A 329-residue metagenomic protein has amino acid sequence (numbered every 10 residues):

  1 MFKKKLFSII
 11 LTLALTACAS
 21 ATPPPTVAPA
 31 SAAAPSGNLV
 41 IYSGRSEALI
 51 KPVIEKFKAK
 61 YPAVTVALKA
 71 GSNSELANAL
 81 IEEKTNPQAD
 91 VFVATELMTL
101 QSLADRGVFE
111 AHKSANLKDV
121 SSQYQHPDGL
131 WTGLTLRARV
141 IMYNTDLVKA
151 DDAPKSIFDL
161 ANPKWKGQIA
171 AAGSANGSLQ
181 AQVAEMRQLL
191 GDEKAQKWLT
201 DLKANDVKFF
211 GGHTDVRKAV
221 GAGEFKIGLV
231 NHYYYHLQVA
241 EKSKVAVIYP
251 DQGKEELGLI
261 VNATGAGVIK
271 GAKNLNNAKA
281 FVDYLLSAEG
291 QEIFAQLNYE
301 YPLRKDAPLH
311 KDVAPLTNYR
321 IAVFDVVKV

Functional and structural regions predicted by a protein language model:
M1-N38: Short, low-complexity disordered leader/linker segments with a strong preference for bacterial N-terminal type II
P35, V40-T65, I81, I141 (+1 more regions): Short, polar/charged alpha-helical segment
S43-K51, G71-S74, P87-F225, L257: Extracytoplasmic ligand-binding site segments that recognize negatively charged/polar headgroups
V53, K194, W198, N231 (+3 more regions): Short amphipathic alpha-helical coupling segments at ligand-binding clamshell hinges and other catalytic/signaling
M98-S102, G221, K226-V247, N298: A ligand-binding cleft/hinge motif common to bilobed small-molecule-binding domains
M142-L147, V261-N274, I293: A bilobed periplasmic-binding-protein/Venus flytrap-type ligand-binding module shared by bacterial periplasmic
G167-S174, Y284-K305: Periplasmic-binding protein-like
D192-K197, P302-V329: An extracytoplasmic/periplasmic, membrane-proximal ligand-sensing/linker region
